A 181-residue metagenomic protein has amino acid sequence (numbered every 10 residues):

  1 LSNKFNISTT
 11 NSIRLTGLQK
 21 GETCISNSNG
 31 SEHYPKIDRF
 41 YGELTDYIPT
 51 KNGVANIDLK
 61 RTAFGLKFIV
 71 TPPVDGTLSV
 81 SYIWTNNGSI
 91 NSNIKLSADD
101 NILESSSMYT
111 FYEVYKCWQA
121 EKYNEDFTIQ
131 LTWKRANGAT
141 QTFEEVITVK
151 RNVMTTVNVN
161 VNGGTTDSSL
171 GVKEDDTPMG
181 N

Functional and structural regions predicted by a protein language model:
L1-A63: Short, low-hydrophobicity acidic/polar segments
L1-N27, T77-V153, M179-G180: Tryptophan-paired
V54, G65-K67, T142-E144, M154: Intrinsic-disorder/low-complexity, polar/charged segments enriched in Ser/Thr/Lys/Arg/Asp/Glu/Gln
K60-P73: A short, Gly/Thr-enriched small/hydrophobic beta-strand-prone motif that recurs across taxa
K150-T165: Low-complexity, Pro/Ser/Thr- and charge-rich linker/hinge segments at domain boundaries
N162-N181: Intrinsically disordered, low-complexity repeat and linker tracts
